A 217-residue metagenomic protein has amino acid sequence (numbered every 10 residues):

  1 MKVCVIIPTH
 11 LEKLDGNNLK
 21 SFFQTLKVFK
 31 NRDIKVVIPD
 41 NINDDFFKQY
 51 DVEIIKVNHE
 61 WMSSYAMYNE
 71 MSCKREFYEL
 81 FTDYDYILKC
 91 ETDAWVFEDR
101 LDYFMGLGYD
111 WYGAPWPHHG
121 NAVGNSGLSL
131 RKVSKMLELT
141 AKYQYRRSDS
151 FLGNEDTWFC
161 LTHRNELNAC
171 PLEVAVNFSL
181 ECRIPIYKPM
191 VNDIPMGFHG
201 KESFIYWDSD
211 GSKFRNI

Functional and structural regions predicted by a protein language model:
M1-F23: N-proximal low-complexity "stem/linker" segments adjacent to membrane-targeting elements
I7-T9, V36-D40, G113: Short beta-strand/turn micro-motifs composed of small residues that flank or help shape donor/cofactor-binding pockets
H10-K13, D40-N43, H59-M62, D93-V96 (+3 more regions): Short, solvent-exposed loop/turn segments at secondary-structure junctions
S21-R32: Short, acidic, metal-binding catalytic loop of nucleotide-sugar glycosyltransferases
V37-D85: Active-site-proximal specificity loops/subdomain of glycosyltransferases
Y84-W95: Short beta-strand-to-loop acidic/aromatic patch adjacent to the donor-nucleotide binding site
A94-V123: Conserved donor-nucleotide/metal-binding helix-loop-beta segment in metal-dependent transferases, i.e., the alpha-helix
A122-I217: Catalytic core and acceptor-binding pocket of nucleotide-sugar-dependent glycosyltransferases
